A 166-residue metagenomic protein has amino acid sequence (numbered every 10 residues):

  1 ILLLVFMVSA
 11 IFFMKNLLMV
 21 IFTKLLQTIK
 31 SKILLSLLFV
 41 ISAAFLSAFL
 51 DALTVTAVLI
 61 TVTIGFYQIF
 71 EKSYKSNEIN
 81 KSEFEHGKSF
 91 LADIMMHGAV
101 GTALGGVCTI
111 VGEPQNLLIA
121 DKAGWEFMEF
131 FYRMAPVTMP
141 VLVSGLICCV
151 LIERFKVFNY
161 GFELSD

Functional and structural regions predicted by a protein language model:
I1-K81: Membrane-embedded alpha-helical segments and adjacent helix-loop junctions characteristic of multi-pass solute
M19, T23-S31, V111-W125: Long, highly hydrophobic alpha-helical transmembrane signal-anchor segments
V20, K72-G98, V107-V111, M128-D166: Juxtamembrane and boundary regions of transmembrane helices in multi-pass small-molecule transporters and channels
S42-A52, A99-V111: Transmembrane alpha-helix interface/packing and boundary motifs in multi-pass membrane proteins, characterized by
T54-Q68, C108-A123: Re-entrant/interfacial helical elements at transmembrane boundaries that shape and gate the permeation pathway
